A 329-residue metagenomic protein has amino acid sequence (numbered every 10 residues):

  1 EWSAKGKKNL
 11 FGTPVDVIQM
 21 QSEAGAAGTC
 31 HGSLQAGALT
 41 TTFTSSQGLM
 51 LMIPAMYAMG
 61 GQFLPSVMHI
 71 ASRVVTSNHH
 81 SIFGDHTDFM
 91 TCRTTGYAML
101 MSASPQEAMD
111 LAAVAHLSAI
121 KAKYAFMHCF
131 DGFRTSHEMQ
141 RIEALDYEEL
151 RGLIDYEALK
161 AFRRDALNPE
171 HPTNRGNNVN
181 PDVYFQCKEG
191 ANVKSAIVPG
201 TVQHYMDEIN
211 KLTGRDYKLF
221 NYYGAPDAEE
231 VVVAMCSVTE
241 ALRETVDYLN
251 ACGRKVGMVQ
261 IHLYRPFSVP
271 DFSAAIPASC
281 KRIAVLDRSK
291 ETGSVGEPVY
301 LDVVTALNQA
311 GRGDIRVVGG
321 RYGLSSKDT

Functional and structural regions predicted by a protein language model:
E1, T29-G32, M52-M56, S77-F83 (+7 more regions): Short acidic, glycine/serine/threonine-rich loops at helix termini
E1-T91, G96, A113, F133: Thiamine diphosphate
W2-K7, E244-M258, Q309: Short helix-loop-beta junction
I82-G132, Y156, R312-L324: Conserved thiamine diphosphate
F126-Y222: Conformationally flexible catalytic loops at phosphate/diphosphate-handling active centers
Y222, P226-R254, F267-A274: Redox- and metal-dependent alpha/beta enzyme cores, enriched for Fe-S-associated oxidoreductases and cofactor-handling
R282-T329: Peripheral docking tails and interdomain loops at the edges of cofactor- or intermediate-handling domains
